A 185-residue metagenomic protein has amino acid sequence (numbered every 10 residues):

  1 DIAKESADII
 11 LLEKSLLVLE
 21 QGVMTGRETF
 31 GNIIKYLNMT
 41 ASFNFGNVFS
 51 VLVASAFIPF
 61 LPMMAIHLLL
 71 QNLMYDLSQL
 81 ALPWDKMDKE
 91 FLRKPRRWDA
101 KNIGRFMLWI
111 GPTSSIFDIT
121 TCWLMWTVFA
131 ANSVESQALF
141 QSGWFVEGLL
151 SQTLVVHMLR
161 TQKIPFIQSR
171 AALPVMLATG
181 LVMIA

Functional and structural regions predicted by a protein language model:
D1-F166: Membrane-embedded transport module
R97, I167-L177: Cytoplasmic-side transmembrane-helix entry/capping segments in multi-pass membrane proteins
L150, V155, P174-A185: Hydrophobic alpha-helical membrane segments
